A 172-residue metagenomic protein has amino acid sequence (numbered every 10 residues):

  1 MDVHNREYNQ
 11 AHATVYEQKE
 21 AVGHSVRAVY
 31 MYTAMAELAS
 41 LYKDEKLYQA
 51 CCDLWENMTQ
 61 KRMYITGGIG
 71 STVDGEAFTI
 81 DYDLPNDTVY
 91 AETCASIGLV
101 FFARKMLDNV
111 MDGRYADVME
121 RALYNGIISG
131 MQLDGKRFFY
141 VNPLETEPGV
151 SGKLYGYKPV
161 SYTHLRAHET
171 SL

Functional and structural regions predicted by a protein language model:
M1-A11, A50-G67, R121-Q132: Long, well-ordered core segments of solenoidal/helical folds
M1-S25, G68-A91, G135-V160: Carbohydrate-binding/catalytic loop surfaces
H24-A28, Y32, E92-S96: Aromatic-rich carbohydrate-recognition surfaces in CAZymes
Y30, A50, G98, V118 (+1 more regions): Charged catalytic carboxylate motif
Y30-E45, D87, G98-M111: Well-ordered alpha-helical scaffold segments within catalytic/enzyme domains
L38-L41, L54-K61, F102-N109, V118 (+1 more regions): Generic, well-ordered alpha-helical scaffold segments in large soluble proteins
E45-Q49, G113-D117: Short, solvent-exposed positions on alpha-helices
T163-T170: Conserved small/polar residues in nucleotide/adenosyl-binding loops
